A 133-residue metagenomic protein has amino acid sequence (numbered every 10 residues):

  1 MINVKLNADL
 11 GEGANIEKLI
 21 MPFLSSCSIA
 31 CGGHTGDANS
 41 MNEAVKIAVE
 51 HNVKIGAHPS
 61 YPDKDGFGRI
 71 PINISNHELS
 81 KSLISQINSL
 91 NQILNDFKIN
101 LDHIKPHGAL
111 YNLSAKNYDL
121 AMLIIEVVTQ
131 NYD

Functional and structural regions predicted by a protein language model:
V4-A8, C27-I29, I55-P59, D102-P106: Hydrophobic faces of well-ordered beta-strands that scaffold small-molecule active sites in alpha/beta enzyme cores
N7-G13, G32-H34, S60-G66, H107-A109: Active-site beta-loop-alpha junctions enriched in small/polar residues
L10, I47-F67, P71-I72: Glycine-rich nucleotide/cofactor/substrate-binding loop typically near the N-terminus or early in the first domain
G13-A38: A short alpha/beta connector and helix-capping loop motif
K18-L24, E43-G56, N95-F97: Acidic (Asp/Glu)-rich catalytic clusters
K64-H103: Glycine/small-residue-rich loop that forms an oxyanion/phosphate-binding "nest" at active or ligand-binding sites
N117-L123: Charged helix-capping and loop-helix junction motifs
I124-D133: A contiguous pocket-lining binding segment that forms or flanks enzyme active sites
